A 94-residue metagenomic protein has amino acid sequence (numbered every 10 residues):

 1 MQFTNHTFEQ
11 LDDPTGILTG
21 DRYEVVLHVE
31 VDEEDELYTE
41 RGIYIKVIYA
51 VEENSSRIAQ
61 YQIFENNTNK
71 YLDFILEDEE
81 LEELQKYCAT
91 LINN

Functional and structural regions predicted by a protein language model:
M1-L37: Negatively charged, low-complexity tracts enriched in Asp/Glu with abundant Ser/Thr
D21-V25, R41-I45, R57: Residues at beta-strand starts and edge strands
E30-E52: Compact alpha/beta protein-protein interaction domains typified by the UBC
Y44-N94: Acidic, low-complexity intrinsically disordered segments
